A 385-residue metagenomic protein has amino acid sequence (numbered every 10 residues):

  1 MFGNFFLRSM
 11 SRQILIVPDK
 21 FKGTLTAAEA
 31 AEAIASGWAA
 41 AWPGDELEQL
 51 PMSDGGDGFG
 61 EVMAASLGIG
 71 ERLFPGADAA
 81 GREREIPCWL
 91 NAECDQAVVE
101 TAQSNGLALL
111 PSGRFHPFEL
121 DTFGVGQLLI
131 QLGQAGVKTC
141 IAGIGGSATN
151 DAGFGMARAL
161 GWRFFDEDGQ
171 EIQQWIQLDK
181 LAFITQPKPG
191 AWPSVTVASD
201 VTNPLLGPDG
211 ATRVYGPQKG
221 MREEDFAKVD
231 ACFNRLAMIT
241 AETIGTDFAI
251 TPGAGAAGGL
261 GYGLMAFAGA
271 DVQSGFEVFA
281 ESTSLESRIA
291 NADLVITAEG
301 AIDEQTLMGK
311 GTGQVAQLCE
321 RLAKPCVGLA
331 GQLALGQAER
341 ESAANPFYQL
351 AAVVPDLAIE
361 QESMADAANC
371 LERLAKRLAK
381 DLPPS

Functional and structural regions predicted by a protein language model:
F5-I144, A148-S385: N-terminal loops that bind phosphate or other acidic moieties and the adjacent beta-alpha structural core
